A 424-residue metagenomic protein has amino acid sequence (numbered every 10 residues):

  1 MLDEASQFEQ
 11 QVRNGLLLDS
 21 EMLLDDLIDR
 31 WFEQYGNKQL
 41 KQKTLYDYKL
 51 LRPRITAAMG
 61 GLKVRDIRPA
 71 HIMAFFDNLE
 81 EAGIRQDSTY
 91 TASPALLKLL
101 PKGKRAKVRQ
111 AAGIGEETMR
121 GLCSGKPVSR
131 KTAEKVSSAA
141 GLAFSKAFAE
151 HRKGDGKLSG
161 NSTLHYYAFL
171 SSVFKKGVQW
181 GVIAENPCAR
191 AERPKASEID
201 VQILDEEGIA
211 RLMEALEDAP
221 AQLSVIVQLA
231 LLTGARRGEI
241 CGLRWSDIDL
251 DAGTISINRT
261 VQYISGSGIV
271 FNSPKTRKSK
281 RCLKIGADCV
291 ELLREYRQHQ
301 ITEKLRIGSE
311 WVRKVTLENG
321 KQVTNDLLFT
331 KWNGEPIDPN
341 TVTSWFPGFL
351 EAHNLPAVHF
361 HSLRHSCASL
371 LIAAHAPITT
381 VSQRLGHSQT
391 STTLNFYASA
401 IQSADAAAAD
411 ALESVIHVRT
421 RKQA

Functional and structural regions predicted by a protein language model:
M1-A74, N78, A82-K98, G103 (+7 more regions): N-terminal DNA-binding module of tyrosine recombinases/phage integrases
L17, E81, E214, A252 (+7 more regions): C-terminal secondary-structure termini that scaffold catalytic or DNA-interacting sites
D66-A70, Q110-E116, S145-E150, K175-A196 (+2 more regions): Short, charged hinge/linker segments at domain and secondary-structure junctions
R85-K98, K102, R130, E134 (+13 more regions): Basic, Lys/Arg- and aromatic-enriched nucleic-acid-binding interface segment
P101-G121: Short alpha-helical DNA-recognition segment
A112-I114, G156, E214-S224, T233 (+3 more regions): Short, basic (Lys/Arg/His-rich) helix/loop patches that form interaction surfaces in the mid-to-C-terminal regions
E116, R120, D247-T254, A357 (+1 more regions): Short, polar N-cap/turn motifs at the start of nucleic acid-interacting alpha helices
G125-P127, K195, I199, V261-Y263 (+1 more regions): Catalytic-site neighborhood detector that most strongly recognizes the C-terminal catalytic loop/helix of tyrosine
